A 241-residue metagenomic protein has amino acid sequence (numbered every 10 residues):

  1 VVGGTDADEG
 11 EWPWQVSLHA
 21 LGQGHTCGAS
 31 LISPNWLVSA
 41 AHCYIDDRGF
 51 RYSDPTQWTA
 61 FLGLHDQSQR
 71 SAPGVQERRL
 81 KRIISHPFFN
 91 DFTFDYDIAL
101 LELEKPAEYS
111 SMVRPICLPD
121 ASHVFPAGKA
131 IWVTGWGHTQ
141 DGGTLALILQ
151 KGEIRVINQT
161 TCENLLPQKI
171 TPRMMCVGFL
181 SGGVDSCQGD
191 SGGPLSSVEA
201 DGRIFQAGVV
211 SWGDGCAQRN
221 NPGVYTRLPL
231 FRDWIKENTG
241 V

Functional and structural regions predicted by a protein language model:
V1, Q15-G22, D120, K129-V241: Extracellular trypsin-like serine protease catalytic domains
V1-V38, R48, W58-T59, G63-L64: Protease-domain processing segments flanking chymotrypsin-fold serine proteases, especially trypsin-like
A7-E11, L31, Y52-D54, D91-F94 (+4 more regions): Extracellular/periplasmic catalytic domains that process cell-envelope and extracellular macromolecules
E11-P13, P55-Q57, V75-R78, Y96-I98 (+3 more regions): Extracytoplasmic
L37-A40, Y44-F88, G152, Q159-T161: Conserved H-D interstitial segment of serine endopeptidase catalytic domains
D47-G49, I84-N90, P106-A146: Active-site substrate-binding loop(s) of clan PA
A99-K105: Conserved beta strand-loop-helix elements of the APE1-like EEP
